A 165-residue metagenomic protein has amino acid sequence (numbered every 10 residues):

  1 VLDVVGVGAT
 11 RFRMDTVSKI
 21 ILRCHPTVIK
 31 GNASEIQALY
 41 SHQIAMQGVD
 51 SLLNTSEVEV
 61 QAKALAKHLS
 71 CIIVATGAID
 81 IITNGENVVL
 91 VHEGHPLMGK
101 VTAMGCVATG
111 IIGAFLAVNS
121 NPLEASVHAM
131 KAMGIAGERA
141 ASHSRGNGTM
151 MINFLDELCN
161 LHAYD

Functional and structural regions predicted by a protein language model:
V1-L2, A75: Hydrophobic residues in well-ordered beta-strands that form the structural core
V5-V7, S34: Active-site beta-loop-alpha junctions enriched in small/polar residues
R11-M14, T55-E59, C106, L123 (+2 more regions): Electropositive phosphate-/nucleotide-binding environments in soluble metabolic enzymes
M14-V88: Conserved phosphate/ATP/ADP-binding segment of small-molecule kinases
A38, K100-K131: Short, small-residue alpha-helix embedded
Q61-A66, P122-G137, L155: Short, well-structured alpha-helical segments that form the helix of a local strand-helix-strand
V89-T102: Short pre-catalytic strand/loop immediately N-terminal to key active-site residues, enriched for Gly-Thr
I135-D165: Charged C-terminal helix
